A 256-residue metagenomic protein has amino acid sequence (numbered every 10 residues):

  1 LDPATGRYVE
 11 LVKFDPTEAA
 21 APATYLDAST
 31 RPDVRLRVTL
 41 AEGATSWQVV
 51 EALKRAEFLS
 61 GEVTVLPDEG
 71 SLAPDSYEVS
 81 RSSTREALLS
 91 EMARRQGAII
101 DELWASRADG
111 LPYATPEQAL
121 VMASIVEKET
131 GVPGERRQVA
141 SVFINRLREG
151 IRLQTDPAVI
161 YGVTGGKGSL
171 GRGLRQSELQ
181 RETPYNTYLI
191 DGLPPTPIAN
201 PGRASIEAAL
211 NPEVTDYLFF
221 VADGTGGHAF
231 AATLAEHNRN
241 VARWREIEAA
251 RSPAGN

Functional and structural regions predicted by a protein language model:
L1-Q154, A158, A199-A204, A208-D216 (+1 more regions): Conserved catalytic or metal-liganding residues and their short signature motifs at active sites of enzymes
P133-L189, T196: Small-residue-rich helix-loop
L174-T183, I206-L218: Short glycine/proline-rich, acidic loop/turn segments that cap or connect secondary-structure elements
